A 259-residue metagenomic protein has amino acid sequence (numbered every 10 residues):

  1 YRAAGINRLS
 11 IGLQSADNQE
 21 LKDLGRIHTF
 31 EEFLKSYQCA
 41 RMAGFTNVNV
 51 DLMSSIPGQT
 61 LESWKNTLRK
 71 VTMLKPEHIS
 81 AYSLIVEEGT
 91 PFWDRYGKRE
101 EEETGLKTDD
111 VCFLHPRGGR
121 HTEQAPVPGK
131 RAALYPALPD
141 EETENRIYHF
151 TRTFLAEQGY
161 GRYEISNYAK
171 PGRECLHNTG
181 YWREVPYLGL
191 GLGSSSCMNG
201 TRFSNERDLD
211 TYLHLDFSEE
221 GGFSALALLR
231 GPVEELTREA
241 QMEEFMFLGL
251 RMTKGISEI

Functional and structural regions predicted by a protein language model:
Y1-G118, E123-Q124, G129-I259: C-terminal scaffold of the Radical SAM
